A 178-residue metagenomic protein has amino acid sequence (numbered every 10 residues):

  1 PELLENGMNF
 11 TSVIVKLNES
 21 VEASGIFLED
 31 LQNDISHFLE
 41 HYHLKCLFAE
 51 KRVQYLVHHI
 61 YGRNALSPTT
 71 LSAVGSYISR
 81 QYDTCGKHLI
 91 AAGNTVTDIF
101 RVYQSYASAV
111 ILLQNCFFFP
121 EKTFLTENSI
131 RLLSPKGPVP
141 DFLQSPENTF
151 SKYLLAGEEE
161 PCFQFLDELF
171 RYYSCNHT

Functional and structural regions predicted by a protein language model:
P1-T178: Hydrophobic, helix-rich cores of sensory/ligand-binding and other regulatory modules that couple small-molecule
